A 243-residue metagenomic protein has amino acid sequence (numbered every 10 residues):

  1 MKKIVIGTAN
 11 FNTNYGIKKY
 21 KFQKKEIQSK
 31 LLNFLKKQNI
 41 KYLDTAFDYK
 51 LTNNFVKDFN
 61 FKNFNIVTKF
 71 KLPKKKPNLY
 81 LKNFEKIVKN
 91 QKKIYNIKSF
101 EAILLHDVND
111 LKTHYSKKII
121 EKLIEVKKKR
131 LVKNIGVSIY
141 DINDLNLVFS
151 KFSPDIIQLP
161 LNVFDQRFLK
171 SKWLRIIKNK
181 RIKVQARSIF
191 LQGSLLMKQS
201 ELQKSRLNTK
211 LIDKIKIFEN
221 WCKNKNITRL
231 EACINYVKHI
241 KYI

Functional and structural regions predicted by a protein language model:
M1-N65: N-terminal binding-site loop/beta-alpha segment at the start of enzyme catalytic domains that lines or forms
I6, L35, L43, V56 (+8 more regions): Conserved, mostly hydrophobic/aromatic
F11-E26, F70-K82, K112: Active-site mouth loops of central-metabolism enzymes
Y20-L35, L79-Y95, Y140-L147: Short, acidic/polar
D44-N54, P73-L81, D110-H114, V163-L169: Acidic-and-aromatic substrate-binding clefts and catalytic sites of carbohydrate-active enzymes
N54-K69, E121-K129: Alpha-helix-loop-beta-strand connector modules within alpha/beta enzyme cores
N83-H106, E125-K129: CE4/NodB-like, metal-dependent polysaccharide N-deacetylase domain that modifies extracellular/periplasmic N-acetylated
V108-I243: Beta/alpha (TIM)-barrel catalytic core signal, keyed to glycine-rich beta->alpha loops juxtaposed to Asp/Glu that bind
